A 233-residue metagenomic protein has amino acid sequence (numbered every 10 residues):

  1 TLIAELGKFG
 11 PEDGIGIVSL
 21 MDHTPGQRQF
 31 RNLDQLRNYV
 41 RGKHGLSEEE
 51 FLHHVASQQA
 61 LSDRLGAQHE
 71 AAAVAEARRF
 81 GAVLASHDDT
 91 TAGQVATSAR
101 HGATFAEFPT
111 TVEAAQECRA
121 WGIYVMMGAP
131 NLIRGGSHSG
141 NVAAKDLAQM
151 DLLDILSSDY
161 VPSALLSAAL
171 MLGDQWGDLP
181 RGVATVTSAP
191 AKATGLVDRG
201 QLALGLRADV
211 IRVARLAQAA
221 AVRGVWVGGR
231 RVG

Functional and structural regions predicted by a protein language model:
T1-T91, P130, D159: Metal-coordinating catalytic core of metallo-dependent amide/deamination hydrolases
F9-G10, A77, S98, C118 (+2 more regions): Generic structural signal for hydrophobic
E12-I15, T97-F105, A120-M126, M150-D154: Glycine-enriched alpha-helix->loop->beta-strand junction motifs that scaffold or abut catalytic
R64-G66, S86-D88, T104-A115, R134-N141: A general structural motif
F80, G93-A99, T110-G136: Oxyanion-binding "anion nests"
I123-N131, G135-R215: His/Asp/Glu-enriched, well-ordered alpha-helical/loop segment that forms or immediately abuts the divalent-metal
Q218-A220: Short, small/polar residue-rich loop motifs at catalytic or cofactor-binding pockets
